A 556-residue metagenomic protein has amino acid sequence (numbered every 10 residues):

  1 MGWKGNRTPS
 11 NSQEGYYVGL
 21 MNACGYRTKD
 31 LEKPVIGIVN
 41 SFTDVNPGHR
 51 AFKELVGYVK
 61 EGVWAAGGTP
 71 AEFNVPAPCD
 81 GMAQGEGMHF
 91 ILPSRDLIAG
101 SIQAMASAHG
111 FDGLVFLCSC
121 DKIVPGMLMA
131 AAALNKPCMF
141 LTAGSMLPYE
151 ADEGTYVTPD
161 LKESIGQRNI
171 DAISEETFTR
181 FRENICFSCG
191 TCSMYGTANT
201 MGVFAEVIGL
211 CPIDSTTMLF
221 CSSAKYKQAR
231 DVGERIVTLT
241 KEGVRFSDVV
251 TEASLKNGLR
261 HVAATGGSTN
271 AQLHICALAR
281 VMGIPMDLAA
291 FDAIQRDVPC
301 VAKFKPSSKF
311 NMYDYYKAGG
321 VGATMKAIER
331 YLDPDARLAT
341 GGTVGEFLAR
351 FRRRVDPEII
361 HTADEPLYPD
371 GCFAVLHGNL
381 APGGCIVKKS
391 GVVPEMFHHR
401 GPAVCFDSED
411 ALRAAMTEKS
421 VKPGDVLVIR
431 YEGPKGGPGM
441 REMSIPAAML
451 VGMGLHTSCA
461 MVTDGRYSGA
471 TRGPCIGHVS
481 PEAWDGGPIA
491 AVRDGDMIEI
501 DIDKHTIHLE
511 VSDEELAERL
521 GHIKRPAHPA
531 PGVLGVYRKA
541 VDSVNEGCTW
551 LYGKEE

Functional and structural regions predicted by a protein language model:
M1-R50, L55-A77, G81, G85-I91 (+4 more regions): Catalytic or ion-coupling anion/metal-binding cores of large enzyme and transporter domains
I91-G100: Glycine-rich, highly charged phosphate/nucleotide-binding loops
A106-M127, M139-T142: A short, small-residue-rich loop immediately preceding and capping a beta-strand
